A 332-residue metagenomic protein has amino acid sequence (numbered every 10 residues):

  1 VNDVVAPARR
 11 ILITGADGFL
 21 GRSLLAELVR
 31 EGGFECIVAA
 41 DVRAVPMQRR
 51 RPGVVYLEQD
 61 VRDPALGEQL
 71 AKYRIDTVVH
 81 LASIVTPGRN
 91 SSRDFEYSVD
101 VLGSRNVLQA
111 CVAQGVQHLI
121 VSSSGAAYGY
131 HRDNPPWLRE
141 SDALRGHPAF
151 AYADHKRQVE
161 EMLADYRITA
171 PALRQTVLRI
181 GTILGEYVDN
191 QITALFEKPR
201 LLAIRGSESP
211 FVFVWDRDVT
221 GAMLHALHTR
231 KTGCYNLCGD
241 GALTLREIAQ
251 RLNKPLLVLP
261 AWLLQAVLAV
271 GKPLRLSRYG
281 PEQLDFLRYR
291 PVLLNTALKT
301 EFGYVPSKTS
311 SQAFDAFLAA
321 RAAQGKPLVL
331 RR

Functional and structural regions predicted by a protein language model:
A8-E31: N-terminal Rossmann NAD(P)H-binding glycine-rich loop of SDR-like oxidoreductase domains
P46, D216, L245-E247, P273-V305: Conserved C-terminal active-site "lid" loop/helix of NAD(P)H-dependent oxidoreductases that clamps the redox cofactor
E58-L102, A110-A113, Y130: NAD(P)H-binding glycine-rich loop region in Rossmannoid oxidoreductase-like domains and their noncatalytic homologs
F95-N106, D154-H155, V214: Glycine-rich NAD(P)-binding loop of the Rossmann-fold in SDR/ketoreductase-type enzymes
S98, D133-V177, T182: Catalytic helix-loop patch of NAD(P)-dependent Rossmann-fold dehydrogenases
L102-A151: Conserved Rossmann-fold NAD(P)-dependent oxidoreductase catalytic core, especially the SDR/UDP-sugar
Y166-D216: NAD(P)-dependent short-chain dehydrogenase/reductase
T220-P281, N295, D315, G325-R332: Mid/C-terminal beta-alpha module of Rossmann-like enzyme folds, strongest in SDR-family dehydrogenases/epimerases
